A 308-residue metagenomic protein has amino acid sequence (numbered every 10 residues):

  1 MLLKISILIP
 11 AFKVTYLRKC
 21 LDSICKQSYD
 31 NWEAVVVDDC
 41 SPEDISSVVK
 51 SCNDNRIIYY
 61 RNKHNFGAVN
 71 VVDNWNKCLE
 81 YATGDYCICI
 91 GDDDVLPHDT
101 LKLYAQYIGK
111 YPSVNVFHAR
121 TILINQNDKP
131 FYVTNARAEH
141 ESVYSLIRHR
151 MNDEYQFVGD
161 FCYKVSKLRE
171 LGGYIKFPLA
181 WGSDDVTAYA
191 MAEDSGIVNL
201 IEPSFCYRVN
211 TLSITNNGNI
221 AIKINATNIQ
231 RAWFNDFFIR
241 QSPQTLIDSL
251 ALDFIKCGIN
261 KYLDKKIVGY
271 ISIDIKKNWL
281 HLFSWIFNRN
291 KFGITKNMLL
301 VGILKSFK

Functional and structural regions predicted by a protein language model:
L3-S6, S23, E33, V186: Cell-envelope/extracellular polymer assembly enzymes that use nucleotide-activated donors
I7, H140-A221: Conserved nucleotide-sugar donor-binding catalytic segment
K13-K26: Short, well-formed alpha-helical segments that are part of the catalytic scaffolds of diverse glycosyltransferases
C25-H64: Acidic donor-binding segment of Leloir-type glycosyltransferases
K63-A82: Glycine-rich, basic loop-to-helix element that forms the pyrophosphate-binding segment of sugar-nucleotide handling
C87: Short aromatic/hydrophobic "clamp" motif used to bind/position activated sugar donors
D99-Y132: Conserved donor NDP-sugar-binding/catalytic core segment of glycosyltransferases
C257-K308: Membrane-interface aromatic/basic loop that binds lipid-linked glycans or pyrophosphate carriers, typified by
